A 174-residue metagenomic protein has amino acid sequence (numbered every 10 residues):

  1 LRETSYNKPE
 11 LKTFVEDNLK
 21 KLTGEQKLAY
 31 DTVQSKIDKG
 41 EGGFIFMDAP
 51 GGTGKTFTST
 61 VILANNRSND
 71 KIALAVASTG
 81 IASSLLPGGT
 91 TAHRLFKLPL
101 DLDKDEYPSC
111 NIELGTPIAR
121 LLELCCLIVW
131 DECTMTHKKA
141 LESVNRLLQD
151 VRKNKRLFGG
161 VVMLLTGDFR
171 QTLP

Functional and structural regions predicted by a protein language model:
L1-P174: Conserved ATP-binding/catalytic motifs of P-loop helicase motor domains
